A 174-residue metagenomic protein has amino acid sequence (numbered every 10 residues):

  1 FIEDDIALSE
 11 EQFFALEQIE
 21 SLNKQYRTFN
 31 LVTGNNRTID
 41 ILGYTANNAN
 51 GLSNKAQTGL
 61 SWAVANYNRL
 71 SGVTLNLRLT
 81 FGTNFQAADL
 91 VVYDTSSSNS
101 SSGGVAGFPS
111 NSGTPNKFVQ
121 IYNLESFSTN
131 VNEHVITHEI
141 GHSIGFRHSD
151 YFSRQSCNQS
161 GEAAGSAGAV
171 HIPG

Functional and structural regions predicted by a protein language model:
F1-K55: Disordered inhibitory propeptide/activation segment of secreted metzincin zinc metalloprotease zymogens, centered on
L31-N35, T83-A87, P109-T114, S128 (+1 more regions): Extracellular/periplasmic catalytic domains that process cell-envelope and extracellular macromolecules
T45, V64-S71, D94-S96, N123 (+2 more regions): Sec/Tat-exported extracytoplasmic proteins
N50-W62, S126-V135: Soluble non-cytosolic domains of exported or imported proteins
L52-R78: Zn2+-dependent metallopeptidase catalytic core
A56, F85-N116: Catalytic zinc-binding patch centered on the HExxH motif and its immediate surroundings that defines zinc-dependent
L70-N84, H148-Q155: Surface-exposed patches in mature extracellular/periplasmic domains of secreted proteins
T129-N130, H134-G174: The catalytic-center signature of Zn2+-dependent metalloproteases
